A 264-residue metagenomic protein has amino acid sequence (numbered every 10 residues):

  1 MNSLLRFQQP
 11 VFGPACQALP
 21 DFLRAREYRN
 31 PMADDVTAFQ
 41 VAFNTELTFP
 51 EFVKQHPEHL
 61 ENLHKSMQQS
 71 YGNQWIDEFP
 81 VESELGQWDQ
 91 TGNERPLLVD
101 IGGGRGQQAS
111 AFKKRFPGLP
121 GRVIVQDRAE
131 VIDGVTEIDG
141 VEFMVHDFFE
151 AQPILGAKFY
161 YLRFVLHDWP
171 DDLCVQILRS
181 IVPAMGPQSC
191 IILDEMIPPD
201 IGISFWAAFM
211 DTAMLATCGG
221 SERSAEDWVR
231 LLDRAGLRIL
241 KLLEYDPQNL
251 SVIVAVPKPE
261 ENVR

Functional and structural regions predicted by a protein language model:
N2-F205, I239-K241, D246, L250-S251 (+1 more regions): Conserved adenosyl
I192, M196-A235: C-terminal alpha-helical "lid/dimerization" subdomain adjacent to the S-adenosyl-L-methionine
T217, K258-E260: Generic structural motif
V254-V256: Short, well-ordered beta-strand micro-motif
